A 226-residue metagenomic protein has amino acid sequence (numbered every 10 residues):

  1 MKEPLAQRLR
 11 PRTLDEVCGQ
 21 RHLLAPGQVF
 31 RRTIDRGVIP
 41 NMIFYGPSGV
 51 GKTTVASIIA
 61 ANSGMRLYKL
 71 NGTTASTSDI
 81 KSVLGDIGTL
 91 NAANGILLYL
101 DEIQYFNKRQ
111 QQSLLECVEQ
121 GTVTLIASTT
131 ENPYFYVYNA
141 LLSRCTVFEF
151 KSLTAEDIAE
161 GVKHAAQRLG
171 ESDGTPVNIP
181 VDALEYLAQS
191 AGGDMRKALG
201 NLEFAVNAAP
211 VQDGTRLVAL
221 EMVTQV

Functional and structural regions predicted by a protein language model:
K2-E3, R32-L70, G85-D86, L115-Q120: Walker A/P-loop
K2-P47, D86-T89, L202: Pre-Walker A (pre-P-loop) alpha-helix and adjacent loop at the N terminus of AAA/AAA+ ATPase modules, a conserved
L23-G27, M65-L97, K108: Short glycine-rich substrate-engagement loop in P-loop NTPases that contacts/grips substrate
R31-D35, L100, Q104-S143: Conserved catalytic/switch belt of AAA+ P-loop NTPases
V50, I96-L97, V218-V226: N-terminal cationic and glycine-rich segments that engage phosphates or anionic surfaces
N71-T73, T146-A159: Conserved AAA+ ATPase "SRH/arginine-finger" region at the nucleotide-binding site
R144, D157-D173, N207-A208: Conserved AAA+ ATPase "sensor/coupling" helix adjacent to the nucleotide-binding pocket
E185-S190, R196-V211, M222: C-terminal helical "lid" of AAA+/P-loop NTPase domains
